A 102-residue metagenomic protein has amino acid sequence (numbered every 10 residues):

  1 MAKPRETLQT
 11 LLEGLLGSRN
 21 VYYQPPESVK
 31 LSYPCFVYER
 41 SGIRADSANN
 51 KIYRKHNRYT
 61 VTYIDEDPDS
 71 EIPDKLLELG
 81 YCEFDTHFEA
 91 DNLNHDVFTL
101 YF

Functional and structural regions predicted by a protein language model:
M1-R44, K51, A90: Small/polar-rich, solvent-exposed N-terminal microdomains that initiate assembly or binding
A45-D46, D67: Short, cysteine-centered beta-strand-loop-beta hairpins and adjacent loop/turn segments enriched in charged/polar
K51-H56, L76-L79: Short intrinsically disordered coil segments
K55-E66, N94-F102: Oligomerization/assembly interface segments of phage tail-like spikes and tubes
P68-D74: Short, conserved charged micro-motifs
K75-F102: Acidic-leaning, charged glycine-interspersed low-complexity segments
